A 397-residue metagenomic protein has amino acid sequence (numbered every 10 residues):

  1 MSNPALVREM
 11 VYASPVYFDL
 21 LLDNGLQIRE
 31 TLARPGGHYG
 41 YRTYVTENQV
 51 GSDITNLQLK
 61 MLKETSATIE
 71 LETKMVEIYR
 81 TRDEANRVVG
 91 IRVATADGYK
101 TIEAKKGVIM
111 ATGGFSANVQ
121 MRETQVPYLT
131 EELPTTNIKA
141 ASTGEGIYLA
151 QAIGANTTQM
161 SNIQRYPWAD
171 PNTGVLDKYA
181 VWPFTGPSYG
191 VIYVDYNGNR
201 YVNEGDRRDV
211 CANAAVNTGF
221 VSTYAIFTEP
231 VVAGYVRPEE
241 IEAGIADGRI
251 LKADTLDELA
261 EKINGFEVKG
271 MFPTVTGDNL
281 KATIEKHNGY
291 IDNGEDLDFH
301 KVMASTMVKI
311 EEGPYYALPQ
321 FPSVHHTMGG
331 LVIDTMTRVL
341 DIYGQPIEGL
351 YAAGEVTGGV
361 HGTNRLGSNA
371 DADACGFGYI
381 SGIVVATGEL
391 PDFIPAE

Functional and structural regions predicted by a protein language model:
L6-Y99, V119-M121, D170-P171, Y290-E312: Conserved redox-cofactor binding core of oxidoreductases
E77-Y79, P273, D278-N364: A glycine-rich dinucleotide-binding beta-alpha-beta segment and adjacent secondary-structure elements that constitute
E84, W182-G186, F321-H325, G329: Short loop/turn motifs at secondary-structure junctions and domain boundaries
T95-T173, D371-I380, V384: Glycine-rich loop(s) and the adjacent beta-strand/alpha-helix scaffold that form part
E103, I241-A243, G329-E397: C-terminal structured subdomain/cap of oxidoreductase catalytic cores
Y128-T135, T173-A180, I241-A246, G362-S368: Short beta-alpha connecting loops at secondary-structure transitions that line or flank enzyme active sites
I147-L149, N156-V275: An anion/pyrophosphate-binding glycine-rich loop and adjacent beta-alpha core in soluble alpha-beta enzymes
R165-D170, D209-A212, P322-M328, V356-D371: Glycine-rich phosphate/pyrophosphate-binding beta-alpha loops
